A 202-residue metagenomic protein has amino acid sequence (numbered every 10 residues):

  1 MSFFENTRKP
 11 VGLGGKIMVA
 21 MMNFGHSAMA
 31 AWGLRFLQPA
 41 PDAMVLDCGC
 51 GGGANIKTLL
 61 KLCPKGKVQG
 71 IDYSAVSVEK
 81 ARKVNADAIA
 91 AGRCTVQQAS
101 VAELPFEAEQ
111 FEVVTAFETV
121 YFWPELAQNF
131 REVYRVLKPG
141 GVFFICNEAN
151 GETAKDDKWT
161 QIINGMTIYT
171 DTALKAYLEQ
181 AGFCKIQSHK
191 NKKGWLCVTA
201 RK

Functional and structural regions predicted by a protein language model:
P10-N23, S27, V142-T199: C-terminal alpha-helical "lid/dimerization" subdomain adjacent to the S-adenosyl-L-methionine
F24-A43, T58: Conserved alpha-helix/loop element of class I SAM-dependent methyltransferases that forms part of the SAM/SAH-binding
L37-P39, L62-C63, L137: A generic alpha-to-beta junction signature in SAM-dependent methyltransferases
D42, L137-V142: Short glycine-dipeptide loop
M44-E103: Class I SAM-dependent methyltransferase SAM/SAH-binding core
A102-V113: A short acidic, Gly/Pro-enriched loop at the edge of an enzyme's catalytic core that lines a small-molecule cofactor
E112-L126: A short SAM/SAH-binding and catalytic strip from SAM-dependent methyltransferases
A127-P139: A short glycine-rich, Lys/Arg-flanked "PGG" loop and its adjoining helix->strand segment in the class I
